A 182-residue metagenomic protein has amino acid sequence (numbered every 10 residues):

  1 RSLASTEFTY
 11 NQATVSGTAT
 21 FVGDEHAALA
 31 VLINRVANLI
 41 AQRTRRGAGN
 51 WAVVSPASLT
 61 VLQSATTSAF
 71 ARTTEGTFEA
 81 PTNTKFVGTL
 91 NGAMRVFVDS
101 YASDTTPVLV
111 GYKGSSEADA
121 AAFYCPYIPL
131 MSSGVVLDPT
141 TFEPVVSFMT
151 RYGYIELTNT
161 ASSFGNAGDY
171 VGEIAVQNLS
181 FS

Functional and structural regions predicted by a protein language model:
R1-A28: Extended, well-ordered alpha-helical scaffold/bundle regions in very large, multi-domain proteins
L3-A4, A52-V54: Generic low-polarity alpha-helical segments
A19-R45, N50-W51, A57-S182: Sequence/fold signature of self-assembling virion shell proteins
